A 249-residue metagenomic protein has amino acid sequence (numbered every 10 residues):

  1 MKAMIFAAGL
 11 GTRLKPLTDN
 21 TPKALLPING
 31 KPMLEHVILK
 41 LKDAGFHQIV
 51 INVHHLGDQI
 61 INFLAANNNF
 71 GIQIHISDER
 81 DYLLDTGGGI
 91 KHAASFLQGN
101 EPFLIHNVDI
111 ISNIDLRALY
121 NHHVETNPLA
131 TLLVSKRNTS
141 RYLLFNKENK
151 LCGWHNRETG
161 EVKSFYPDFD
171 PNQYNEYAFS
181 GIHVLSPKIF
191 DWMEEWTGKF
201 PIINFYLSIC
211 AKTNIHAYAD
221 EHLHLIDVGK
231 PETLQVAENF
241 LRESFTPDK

Functional and structural regions predicted by a protein language model:
M1-I28, K42-A44, A219: Glycine-rich N-terminal loop/short-helix segment of MobA-like nucleotidyltransferase
K2-I5, K31-N107, A118, W196-T197: Conserved N-terminal catalytic core of the sugar/cofactor nucleotidyltransferase
L10, T21, L56, R80 (+2 more regions): A generic "binding-loop/recognition-motif" signal
R13, Q59-N62, T86, H92 (+4 more regions): Phosphate- and divalent-cation-binding pockets in alpha/beta enzyme and binding domains that engage nucleotide-derived
L25, I76-S77, A130, A217: Generic preference for hydrophobic
E101-H106, I111, R117-V124, R137-N138 (+1 more regions): Catalytic-core segments of class I nucleotidyltransferases/pyrophosphorylases that form NMP-activated intermediates
T126-K136, R141: A short, conserved acidic/glycine-rich loop-to-beta-strand motif that forms the donor nucleotide-sugar/metal
